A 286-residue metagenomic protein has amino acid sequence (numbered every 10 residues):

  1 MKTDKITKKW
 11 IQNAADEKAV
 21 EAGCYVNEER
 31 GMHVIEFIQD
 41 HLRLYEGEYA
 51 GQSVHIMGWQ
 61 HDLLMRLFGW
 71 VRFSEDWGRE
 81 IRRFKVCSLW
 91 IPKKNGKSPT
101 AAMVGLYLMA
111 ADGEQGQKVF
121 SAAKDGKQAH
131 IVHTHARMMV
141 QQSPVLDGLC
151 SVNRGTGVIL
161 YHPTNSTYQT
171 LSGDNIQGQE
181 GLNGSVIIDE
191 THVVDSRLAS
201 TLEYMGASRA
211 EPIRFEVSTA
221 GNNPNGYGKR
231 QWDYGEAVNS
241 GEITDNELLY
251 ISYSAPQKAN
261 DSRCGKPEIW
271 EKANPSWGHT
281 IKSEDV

Functional and structural regions predicted by a protein language model:
M1-K85, D147, I251-E284: N-terminal accessory segments
S74, E80-G105: Walker A/P-loop
C87, V119, F215: Conserved beta-strand position immediately N-terminal to the Walker
L108-G116: Post-Walker A helix-loop "phosphate-sensing" segment adjacent to the P-loop in P-loop NTPases
Q117-M138: Conserved Walker A/P-loop ATP-binding site and its immediately adjacent core in helicase/helicase-like ATPase domains
H133-G184: Inter-Walker segment of RecA-like/P-loop motor cores
D189-E190: Walker B catalytic acidic pair
R197, T201-V286: Non-catalytic, compositionally simple segments
